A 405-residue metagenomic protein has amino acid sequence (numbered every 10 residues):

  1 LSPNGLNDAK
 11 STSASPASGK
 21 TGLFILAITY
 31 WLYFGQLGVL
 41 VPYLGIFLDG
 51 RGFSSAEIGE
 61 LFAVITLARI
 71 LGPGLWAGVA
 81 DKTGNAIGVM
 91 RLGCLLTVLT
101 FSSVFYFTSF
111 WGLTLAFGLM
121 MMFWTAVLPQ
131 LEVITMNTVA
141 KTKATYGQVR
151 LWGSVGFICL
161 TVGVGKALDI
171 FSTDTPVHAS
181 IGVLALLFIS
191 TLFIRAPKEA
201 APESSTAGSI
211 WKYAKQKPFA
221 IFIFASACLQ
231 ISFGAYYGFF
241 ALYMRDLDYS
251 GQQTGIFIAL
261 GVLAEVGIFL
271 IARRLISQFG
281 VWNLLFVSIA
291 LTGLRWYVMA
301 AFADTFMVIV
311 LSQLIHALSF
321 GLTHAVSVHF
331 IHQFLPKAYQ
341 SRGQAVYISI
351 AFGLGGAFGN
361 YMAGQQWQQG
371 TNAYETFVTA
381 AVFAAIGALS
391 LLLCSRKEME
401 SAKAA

Functional and structural regions predicted by a protein language model:
D8-K20, I194-S226: Juxtamembrane intracellular "pre-TM" segments in multi-pass secondary transporters
P16-T66, F219-S226, Q230-F257: Helix-loop boundary and gating motifs at the non-cytosolic
W31, T100-F101, F110-L128, A227 (+1 more regions): Hydrophobic core of transmembrane alpha-helices in multi-pass small-molecule transporters, especially MFS/SLC-type
E60-G78, A259-I271: Central cavity-lining transmembrane alpha-helices of secondary-active solute carriers, predominantly the Major
G72-N85, L168-D169, I268-V281, W367-Q368: Helix-to-loop junctions at the C-terminal end of transmembrane segments in multipass secondary transporters
G88-S102, N283-V298: Structural signature of the two symmetry-related core transmembrane helices
G118-W152: Cytoplasmic helix-loop-helix junction between adjacent transmembrane helices in 12-TM secondary transporters
K166-G182, G364-A384: A membrane-interface helix-boundary motif in multi-pass transporters
